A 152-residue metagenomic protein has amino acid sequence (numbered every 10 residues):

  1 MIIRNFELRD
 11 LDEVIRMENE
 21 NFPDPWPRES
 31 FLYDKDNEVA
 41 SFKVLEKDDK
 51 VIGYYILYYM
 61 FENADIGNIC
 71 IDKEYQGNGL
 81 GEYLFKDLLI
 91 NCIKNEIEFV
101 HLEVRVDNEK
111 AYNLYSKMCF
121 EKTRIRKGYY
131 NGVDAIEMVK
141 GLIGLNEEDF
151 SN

Functional and structural regions predicted by a protein language model:
M1-I3: Extreme N-terminal starter segment of soluble prokaryotic enzymes
N5-E74, F85-D87, N91, N95 (+1 more regions): Acetyl-CoA-dependent GNAT
V51, K122-R124: Residue-level detector of beta-propeller blades
I71, G77-I90, E109, N113-K117: Conserved acetyl-CoA-binding loop-helix of GNAT-fold acetyltransferases
N78, N95-E98: Short coil/turn segments at alpha/beta junctions that flank glycine-rich nucleotide-binding fingerprints
E98, R105-E109, G128-N152: C-terminal "cap" of GNAT-fold acetyltransferases
Y115, F120, M138: Conserved active-site tyrosine of GNAT-family acetyltransferases
